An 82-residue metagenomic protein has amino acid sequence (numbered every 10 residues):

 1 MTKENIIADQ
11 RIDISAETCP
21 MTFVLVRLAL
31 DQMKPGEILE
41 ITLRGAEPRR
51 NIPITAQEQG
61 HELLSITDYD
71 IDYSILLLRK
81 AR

Functional and structural regions predicted by a protein language model:
T2-I14: Right-handed parallel beta-helix/beta-solenoid
I14-A16, P20-D68: Amphipathic, hydrophobic secondary-structure cores in small proteins
D70-Y73: Short acidic/glycine-enriched loop/turn segments that link adjacent beta-strands
I75-R82: Core SAM-dependent methyltransferase catalytic element
